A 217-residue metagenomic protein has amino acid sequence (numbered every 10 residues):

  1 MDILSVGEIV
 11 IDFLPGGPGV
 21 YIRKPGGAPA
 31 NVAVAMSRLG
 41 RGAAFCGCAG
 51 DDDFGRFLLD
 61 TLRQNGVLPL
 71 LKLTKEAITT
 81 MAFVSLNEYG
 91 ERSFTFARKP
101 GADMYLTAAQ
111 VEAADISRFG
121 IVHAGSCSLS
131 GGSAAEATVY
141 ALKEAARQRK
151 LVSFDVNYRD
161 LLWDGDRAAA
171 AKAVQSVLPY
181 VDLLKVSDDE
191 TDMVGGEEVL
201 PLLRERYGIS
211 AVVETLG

Functional and structural regions predicted by a protein language model:
M1-N65: Glycine-rich phosphate/adenosyl-contacting loop at the front of the ribokinase-like
I9, C127, V156: Active-site metal-binding loops of divalent metal-dependent hydrolases
S37, R63, K143-R147, L178: Anion (oxyanion) recognition and catalysis
G42-S126: Conserved N-terminal subdomain of the carbohydrate kinase-like
Q148, L162-G217: Conserved phosphate/ATP/ADP-binding segment of small-molecule kinases
R149-S153, N157: Short beta-strand/loop segments at the ligand-binding rim of alpha/beta enzyme cores
